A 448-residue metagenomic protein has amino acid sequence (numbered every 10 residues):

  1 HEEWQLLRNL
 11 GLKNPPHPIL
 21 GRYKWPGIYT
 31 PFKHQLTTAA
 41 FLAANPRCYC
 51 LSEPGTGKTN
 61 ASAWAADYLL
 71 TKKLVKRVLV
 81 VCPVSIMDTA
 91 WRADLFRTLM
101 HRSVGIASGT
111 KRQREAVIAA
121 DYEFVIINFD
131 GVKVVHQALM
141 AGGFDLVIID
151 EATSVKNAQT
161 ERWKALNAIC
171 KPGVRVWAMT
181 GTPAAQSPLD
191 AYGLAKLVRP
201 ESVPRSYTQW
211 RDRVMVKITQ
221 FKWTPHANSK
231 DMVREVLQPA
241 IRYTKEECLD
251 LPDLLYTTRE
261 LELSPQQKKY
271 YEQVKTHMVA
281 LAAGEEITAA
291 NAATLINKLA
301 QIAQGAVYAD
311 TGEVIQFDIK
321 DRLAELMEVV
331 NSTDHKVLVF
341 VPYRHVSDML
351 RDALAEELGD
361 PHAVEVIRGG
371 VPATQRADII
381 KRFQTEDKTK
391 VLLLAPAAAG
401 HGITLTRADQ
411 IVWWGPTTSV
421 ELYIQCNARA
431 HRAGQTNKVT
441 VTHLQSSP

Functional and structural regions predicted by a protein language model:
P15-L51: Conserved pre-motif I regulatory segment
N45-A65: Walker A/P-loop
A61, L74-L95, A185-D190, Y343-R344: Conserved Walker A/P-loop ATP-binding site and its immediately adjacent core in helicase/helicase-like ATPase domains
I86-T110, V198-E201, E357-L358: Conserved helix-turn-beta segment of the N-terminal RecA-like "Helicase ATP-binding" lobe in SF1/SF2 helicases
Q113-A116, L338-F340, D348-M349, A355 (+1 more regions): Conserved helicase ATPase core of P-loop NTP-dependent helicases/translocases
A120-V135, T385-G400: Conserved two-lobed SF2 helicase motor
I126-G131, Q137-A141, E161-V174, A178-M179 (+2 more regions): Inter-lobe coupling linker of SF2 helicases/translocases
V174-T208, C248-K275, L394-P448: SF2 helicase/translocase ATPase core recognition
